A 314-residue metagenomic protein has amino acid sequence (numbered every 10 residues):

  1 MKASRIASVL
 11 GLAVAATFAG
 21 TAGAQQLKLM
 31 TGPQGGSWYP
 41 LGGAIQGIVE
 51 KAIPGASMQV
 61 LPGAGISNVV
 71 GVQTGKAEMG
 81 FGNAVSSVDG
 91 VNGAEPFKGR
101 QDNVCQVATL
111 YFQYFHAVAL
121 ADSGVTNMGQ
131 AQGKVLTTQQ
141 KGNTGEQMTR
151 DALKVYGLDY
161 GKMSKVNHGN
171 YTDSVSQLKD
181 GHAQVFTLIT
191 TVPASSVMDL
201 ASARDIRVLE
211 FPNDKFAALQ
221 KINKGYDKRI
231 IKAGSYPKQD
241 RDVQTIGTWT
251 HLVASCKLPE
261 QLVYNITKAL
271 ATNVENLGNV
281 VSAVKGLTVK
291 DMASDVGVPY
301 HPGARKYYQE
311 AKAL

Functional and structural regions predicted by a protein language model:
M1-L10: Bacterial N-terminal signal peptides that target proteins for export
V9-T17: Bacterial N-terminal signal peptides
T17-A24: Sec/Tat signal peptide C-region and signal peptidase I cleavage site
L27-Q59, Q113-D180, E275, K290 (+2 more regions): Bilobed "Venus flytrap"/periplasmic-binding protein-like clamshell domains and structurally analogous long
G36, I53-G55, A64-S67, T74 (+6 more regions): Extracytoplasmic
L41-G47, Q59-Q101, V125, T172-Q177 (+2 more regions): Pocket-flanking alpha-helical
A84, A94-E95, D159-V253, K257-L258: Pocket-lining segment of extracytoplasmic ligand-binding domains
R241-L314: Segments of small-molecule ligand-sensing domains
